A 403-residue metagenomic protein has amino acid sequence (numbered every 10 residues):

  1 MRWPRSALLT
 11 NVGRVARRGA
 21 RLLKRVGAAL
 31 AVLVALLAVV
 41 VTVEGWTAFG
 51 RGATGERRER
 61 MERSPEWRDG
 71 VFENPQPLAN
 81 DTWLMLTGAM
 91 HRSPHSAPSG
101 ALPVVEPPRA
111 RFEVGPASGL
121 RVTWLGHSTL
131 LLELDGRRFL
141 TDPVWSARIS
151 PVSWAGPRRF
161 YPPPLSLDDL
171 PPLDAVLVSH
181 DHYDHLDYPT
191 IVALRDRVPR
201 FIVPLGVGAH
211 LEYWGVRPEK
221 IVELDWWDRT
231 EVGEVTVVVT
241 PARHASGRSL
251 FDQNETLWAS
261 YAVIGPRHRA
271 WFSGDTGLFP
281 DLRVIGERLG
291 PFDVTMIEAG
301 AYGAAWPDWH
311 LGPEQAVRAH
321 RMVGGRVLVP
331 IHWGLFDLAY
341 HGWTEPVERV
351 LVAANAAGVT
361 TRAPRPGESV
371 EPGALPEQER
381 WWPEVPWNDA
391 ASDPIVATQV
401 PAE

Functional and structural regions predicted by a protein language model:
R2, R21-E59, W67, A175 (+3 more regions): Cap/insert and terminal regions of metallo-dependent hydrolase folds
R2-R158, P163-D169, I264-G274, D293-G300 (+2 more regions): Metallo-beta-lactamase
S96-A117, P204-H268, R349-E368, G373-P376: Metallo-beta-lactamase
H127-E133, E231-P291, P307-Q315: Catalytic core of the metallo-beta-lactamase
T141-D142, R200-I202, P218-W226, D293-E298: Short hydrophobic/aromatic-enriched beta-strand-loop microsegments
W145-P162, A245-Q253, G303-W309, D337: Acidic/histidine-rich helix-loop elements that form or flank divalent-metal/phosphate-binding sites at the catalytic
P164-R195, L205, L282: Di-metal (Zn2+ and/or Mg2+/Mn2+) metal-binding site signature of metallo-dependent hydrolases with the MBL/beta-CASP
D187-R197, L338-E348, G373-A374: Metal-dependent catalytic neighborhoods of phosphoester/phosphodiester hydrolases
